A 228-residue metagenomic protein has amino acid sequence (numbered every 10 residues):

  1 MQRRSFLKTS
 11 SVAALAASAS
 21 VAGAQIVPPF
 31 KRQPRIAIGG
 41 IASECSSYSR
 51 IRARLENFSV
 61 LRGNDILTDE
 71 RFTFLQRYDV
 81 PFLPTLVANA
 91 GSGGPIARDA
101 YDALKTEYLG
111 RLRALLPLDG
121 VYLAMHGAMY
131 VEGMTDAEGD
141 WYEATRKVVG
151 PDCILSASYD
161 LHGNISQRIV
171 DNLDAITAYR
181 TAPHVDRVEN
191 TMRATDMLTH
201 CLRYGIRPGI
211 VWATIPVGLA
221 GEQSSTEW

Functional and structural regions predicted by a protein language model:
S5-A24: N-terminal export signals
S20-I38: C-terminal segment of N-terminal export signals and the immediately downstream linker at the start of the mature
G40-S49: Short polar catalytic/cofactor-binding loops
A53-L75: Short catalytic helix/loop segments, enriched in acidic residues and glycine and frequently bearing histidine
R98-A100, K105, L115-R203: Active-site histidine-anchored catalytic micro-motif
G205-T214: Flexible, glycine/charged-enriched surface loops at secondary-structure junctions
Q223-W228: Hard-cation-handling environments
